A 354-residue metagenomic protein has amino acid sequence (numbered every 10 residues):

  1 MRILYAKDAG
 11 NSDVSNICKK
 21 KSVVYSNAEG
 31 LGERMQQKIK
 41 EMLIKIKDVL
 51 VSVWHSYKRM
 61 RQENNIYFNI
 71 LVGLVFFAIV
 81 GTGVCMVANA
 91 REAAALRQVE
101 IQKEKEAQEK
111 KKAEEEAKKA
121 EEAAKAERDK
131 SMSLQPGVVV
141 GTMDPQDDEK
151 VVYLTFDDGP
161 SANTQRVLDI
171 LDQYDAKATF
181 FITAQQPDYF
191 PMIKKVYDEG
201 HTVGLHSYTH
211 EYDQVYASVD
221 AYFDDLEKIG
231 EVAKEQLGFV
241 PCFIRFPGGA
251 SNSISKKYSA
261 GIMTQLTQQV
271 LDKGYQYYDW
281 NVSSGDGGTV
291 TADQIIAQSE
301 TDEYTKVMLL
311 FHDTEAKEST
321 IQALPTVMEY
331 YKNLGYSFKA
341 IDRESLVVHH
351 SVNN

Functional and structural regions predicted by a protein language model:
R2-N65: N-terminal Lys/Arg-rich, disordered targeting/topogenic segments
N69-V84: Hydrophobic membrane-insertion alpha-helices, especially the h-region of bacterial N-terminal signal peptides
V87-E149: N-terminal, intrinsically disordered, polar/charged segments of Gram-positive cell-envelope systems that serve as
K125-Y222, E227-V240, Y330, L346: Active-site beta->alpha N-cap acidic-glycine motif
F156-D158, I182-Q185, L205-S207, R245-G248 (+3 more regions): A cross-domain feature marking catalytic cores of carbohydrate-active enzymes and several ubiquitous metabolic/repair
F181-A184, G335-H349: A short glycine-rich beta-strand->turn/loop micro-motif centered on a GG-aromatic cluster
H210-L310, T314-K332, Y336, H350-N354: Catalytic domains of cell-wall/extracellular-matrix polysaccharide-remodeling enzymes, centered on de-N-acetylation
